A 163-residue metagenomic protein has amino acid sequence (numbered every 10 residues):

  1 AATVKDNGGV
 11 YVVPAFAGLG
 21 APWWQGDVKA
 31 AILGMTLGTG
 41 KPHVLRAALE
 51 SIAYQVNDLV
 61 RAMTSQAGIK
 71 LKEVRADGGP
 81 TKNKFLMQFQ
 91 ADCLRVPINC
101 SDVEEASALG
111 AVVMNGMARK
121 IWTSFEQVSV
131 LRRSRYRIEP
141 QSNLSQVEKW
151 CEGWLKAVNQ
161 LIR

Functional and structural regions predicted by a protein language model:
A1-R163: Glycine/Thr-rich phosphate-binding loops that ligate phosphate moieties of nucleotide and other phosphorylated ligands
